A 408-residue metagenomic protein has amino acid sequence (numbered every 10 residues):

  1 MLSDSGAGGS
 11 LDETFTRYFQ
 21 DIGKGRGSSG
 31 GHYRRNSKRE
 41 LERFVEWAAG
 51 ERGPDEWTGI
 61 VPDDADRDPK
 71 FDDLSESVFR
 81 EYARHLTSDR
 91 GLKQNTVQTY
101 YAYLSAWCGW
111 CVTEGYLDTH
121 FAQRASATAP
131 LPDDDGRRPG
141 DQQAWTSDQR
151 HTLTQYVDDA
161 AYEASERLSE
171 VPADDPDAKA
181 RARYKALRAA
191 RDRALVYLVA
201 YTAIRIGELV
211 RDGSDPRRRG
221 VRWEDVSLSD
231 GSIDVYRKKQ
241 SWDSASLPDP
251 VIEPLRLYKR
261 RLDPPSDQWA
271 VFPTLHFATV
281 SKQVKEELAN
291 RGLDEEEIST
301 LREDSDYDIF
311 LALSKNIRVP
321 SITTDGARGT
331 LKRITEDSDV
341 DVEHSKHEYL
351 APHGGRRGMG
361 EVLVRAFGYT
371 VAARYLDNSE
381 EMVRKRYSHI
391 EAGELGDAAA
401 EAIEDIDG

Functional and structural regions predicted by a protein language model:
T16-H32, K38-D141, A182-Y184: N-terminal core-binding DNA-recognition domain of tyrosine recombinases/integrases
V61-A65, L117-D175, I390: Flexible interdomain linker/hinge and immediately adjacent N-terminus of the catalytic tyrosine-recombinase domain
G115, A189, L198-P216, R365-F367 (+1 more regions): A short, glycine-centered helix-capping/turn motif at helix boundaries that positions DNA-contacting or catalytic
A129, E401-G408: C-terminal secondary-structure termini that scaffold catalytic or DNA-interacting sites
T152-I206, V210, S266: Basic, Lys/Arg- and aromatic-enriched nucleic-acid-binding interface segment
R211-D306: Conserved tyrosine-mediated DNA breakage-rejoining catalytic core shared by Y-recombinases
D294-R374, E381: Short, basic (Lys/Arg/His-rich) helix/loop patches that form interaction surfaces in the mid-to-C-terminal regions
L376-E401: Catalytic-site neighborhood detector that most strongly recognizes the C-terminal catalytic loop/helix of tyrosine
